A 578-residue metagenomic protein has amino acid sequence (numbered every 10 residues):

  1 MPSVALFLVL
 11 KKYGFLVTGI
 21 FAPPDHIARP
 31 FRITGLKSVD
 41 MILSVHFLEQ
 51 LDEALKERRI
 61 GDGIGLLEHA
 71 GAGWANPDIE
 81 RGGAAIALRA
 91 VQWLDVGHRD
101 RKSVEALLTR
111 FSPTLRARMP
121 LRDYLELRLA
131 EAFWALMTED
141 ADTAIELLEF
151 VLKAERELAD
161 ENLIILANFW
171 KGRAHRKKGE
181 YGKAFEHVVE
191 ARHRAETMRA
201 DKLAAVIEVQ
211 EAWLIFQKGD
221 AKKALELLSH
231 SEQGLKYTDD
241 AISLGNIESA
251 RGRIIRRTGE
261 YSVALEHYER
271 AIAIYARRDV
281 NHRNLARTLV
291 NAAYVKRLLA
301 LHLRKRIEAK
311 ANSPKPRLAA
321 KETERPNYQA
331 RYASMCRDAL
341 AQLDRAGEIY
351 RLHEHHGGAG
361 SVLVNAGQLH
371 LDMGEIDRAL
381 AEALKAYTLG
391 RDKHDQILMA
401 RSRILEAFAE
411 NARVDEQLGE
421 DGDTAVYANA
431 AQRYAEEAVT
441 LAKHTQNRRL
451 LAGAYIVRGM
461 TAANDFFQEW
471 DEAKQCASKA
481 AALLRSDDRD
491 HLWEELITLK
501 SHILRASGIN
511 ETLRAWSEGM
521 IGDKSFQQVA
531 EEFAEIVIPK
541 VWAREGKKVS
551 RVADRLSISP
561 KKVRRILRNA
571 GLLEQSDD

Functional and structural regions predicted by a protein language model:
V45, G82-A85, E126, L166 (+9 more regions): Residue register of alpha-helical TPR repeats
A54, D95, A135, N168 (+15 more regions): Residue at a conserved register position within TPR or TPR-like alpha-solenoid repeats
E57, T138, K178, K218 (+8 more regions): Structural motif corresponding to the intra-repeat A-B loop/turn of tetratricopeptide repeats
E68-A72, L108-R116, E149-R156, V189-E196 (+7 more regions): Amphipathic alpha-helical segments of tetratricopeptide repeats
I521-D578: Bacterial C-terminal helix-turn-helix
